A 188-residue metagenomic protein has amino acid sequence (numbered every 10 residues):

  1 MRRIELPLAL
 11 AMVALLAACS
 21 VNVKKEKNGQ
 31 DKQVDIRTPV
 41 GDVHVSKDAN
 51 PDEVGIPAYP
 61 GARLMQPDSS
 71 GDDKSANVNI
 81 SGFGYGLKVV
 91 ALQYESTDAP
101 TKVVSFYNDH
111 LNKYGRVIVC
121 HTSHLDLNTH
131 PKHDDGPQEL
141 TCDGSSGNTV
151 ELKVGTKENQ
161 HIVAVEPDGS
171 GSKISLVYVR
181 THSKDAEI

Functional and structural regions predicted by a protein language model:
M1-C19: Sec-dependent bacterial lipoprotein signal peptides
I4-E5, C19-I188: An acidic-aromatic pocket/loop used at catalytic or ligand-binding sites
